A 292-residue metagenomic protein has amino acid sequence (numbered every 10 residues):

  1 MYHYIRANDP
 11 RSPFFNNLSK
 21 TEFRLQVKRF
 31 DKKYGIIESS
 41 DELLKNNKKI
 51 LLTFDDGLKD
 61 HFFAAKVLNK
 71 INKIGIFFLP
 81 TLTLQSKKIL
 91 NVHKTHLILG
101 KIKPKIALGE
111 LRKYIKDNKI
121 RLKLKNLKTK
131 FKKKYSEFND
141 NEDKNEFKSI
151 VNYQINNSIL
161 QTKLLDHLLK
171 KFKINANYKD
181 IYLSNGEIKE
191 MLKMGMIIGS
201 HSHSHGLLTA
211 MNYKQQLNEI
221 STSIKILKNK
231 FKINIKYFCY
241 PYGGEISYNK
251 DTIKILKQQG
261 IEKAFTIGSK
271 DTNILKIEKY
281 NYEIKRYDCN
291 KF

Functional and structural regions predicted by a protein language model:
M1-T53, K59, K87-I98, K193 (+1 more regions): C-terminal active-site subregion of NodB/CE4 polysaccharide deacetylases
K45, L58, K66-F78, E142-I174 (+2 more regions): CE4/NodB-like, metal-dependent polysaccharide N-deacetylase domain that modifies extracellular/periplasmic N-acetylated
T53-F54, G199: Generic enzyme active-site microenvironment
F63-V67, E187, D251-I255: A short acidic, amphipathic alpha-helical/loop segment
A65, L84-K88: Carbohydrate transferase catalytic cores enriched for Leloir-type hexosyltransferases
K88-M194: Extended, charge-rich helix/loop segments that form flexible, surface "patches" used to engage negatively charged
M191-S204: Substrate-recognition element of Asp-dependent hydrolases with the DxDx(T/V) motif
